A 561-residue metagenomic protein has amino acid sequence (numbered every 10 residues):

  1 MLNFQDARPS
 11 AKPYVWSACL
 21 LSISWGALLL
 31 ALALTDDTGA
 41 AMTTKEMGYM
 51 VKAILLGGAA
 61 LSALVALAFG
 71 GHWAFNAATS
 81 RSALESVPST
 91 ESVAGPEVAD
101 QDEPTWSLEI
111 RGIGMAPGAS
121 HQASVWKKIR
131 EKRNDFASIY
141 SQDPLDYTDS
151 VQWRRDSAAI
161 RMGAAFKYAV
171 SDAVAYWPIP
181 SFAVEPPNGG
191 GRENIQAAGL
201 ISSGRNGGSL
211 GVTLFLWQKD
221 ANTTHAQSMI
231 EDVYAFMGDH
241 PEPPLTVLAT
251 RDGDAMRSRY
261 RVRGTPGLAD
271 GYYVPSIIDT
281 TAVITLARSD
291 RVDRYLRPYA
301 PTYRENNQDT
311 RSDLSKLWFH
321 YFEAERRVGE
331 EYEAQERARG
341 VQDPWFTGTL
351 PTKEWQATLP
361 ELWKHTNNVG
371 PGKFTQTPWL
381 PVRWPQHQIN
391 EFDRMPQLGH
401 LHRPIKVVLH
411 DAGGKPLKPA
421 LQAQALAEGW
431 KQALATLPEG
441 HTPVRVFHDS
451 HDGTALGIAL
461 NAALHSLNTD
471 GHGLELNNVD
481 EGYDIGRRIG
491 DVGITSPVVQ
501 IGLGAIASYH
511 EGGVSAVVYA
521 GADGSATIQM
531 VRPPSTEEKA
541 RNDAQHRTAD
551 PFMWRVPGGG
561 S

Functional and structural regions predicted by a protein language model:
M1-S258, R263-H510, A516-S561: Conserved "HGTGT" condensation-loop signature of ketosynthase/thiolase-family condensing enzymes that catalyze
